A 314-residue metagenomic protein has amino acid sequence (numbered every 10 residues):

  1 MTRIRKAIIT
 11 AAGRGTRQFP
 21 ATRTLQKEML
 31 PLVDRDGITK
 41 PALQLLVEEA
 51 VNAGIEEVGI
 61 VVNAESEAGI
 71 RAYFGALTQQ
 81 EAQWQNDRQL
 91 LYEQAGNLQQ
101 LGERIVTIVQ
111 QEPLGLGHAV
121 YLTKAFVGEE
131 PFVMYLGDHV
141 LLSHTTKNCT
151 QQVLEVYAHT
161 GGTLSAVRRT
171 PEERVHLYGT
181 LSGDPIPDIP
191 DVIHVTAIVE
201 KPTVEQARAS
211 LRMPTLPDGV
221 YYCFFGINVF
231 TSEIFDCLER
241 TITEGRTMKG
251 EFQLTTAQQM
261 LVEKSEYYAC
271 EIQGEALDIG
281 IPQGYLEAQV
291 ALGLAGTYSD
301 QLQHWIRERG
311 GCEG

Functional and structural regions predicted by a protein language model:
M1-P20, D34-M134, L141-T145: Conserved N-terminal catalytic core of the sugar/cofactor nucleotidyltransferase
I4, G183, A207-G314: Conserved alpha/beta core of the MobA/IspD/sugar-nucleotide pyrophosphorylase nucleotidyltransferase superfamily
M29, T107, T163-S165, Y267-A269 (+1 more regions): Conserved beta-strand scaffold positions in the cores of enzyme catalytic domains, especially in NTP/NDP-utilizing
G37, E112-L116, E172-R174, V204-A207 (+1 more regions): A short acidic, often aromatic-flanked loop/helix-cap motif at beta-alpha or helix-coil junctions that lines enzyme
L43, T123, D138, L181 (+2 more regions): Residue-level signal for inorganic ion chemistry
E49, A53, L122-F126, Q152 (+3 more regions): A generic secondary-structure signal
L142-N228, S232, D236: Conserved core of the sugar-phosphate nucleotidyltransferase
